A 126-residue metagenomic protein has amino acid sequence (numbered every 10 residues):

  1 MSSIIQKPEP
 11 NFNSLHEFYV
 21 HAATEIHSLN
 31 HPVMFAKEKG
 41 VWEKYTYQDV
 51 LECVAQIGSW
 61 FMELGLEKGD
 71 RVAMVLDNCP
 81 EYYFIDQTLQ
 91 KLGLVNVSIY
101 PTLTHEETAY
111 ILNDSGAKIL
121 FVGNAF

Functional and structural regions predicted by a protein language model:
M1-Y45, D49-L64, K68: N-lobe entry segment of adenylate-forming
K7, Y45-T46, A73-M74, N96-V97: A generic structural signal for short
P8, V75, L120-G123: Active-site-adjacent beta-strand anchor residues
V41, E81, H105: Flexible, glycine-rich phosphate/dinucleotide-binding loops and adjacent beta-alpha linkers at cofactor/substrate
Q48-A73, I85-Q87, L103-H105, A109 (+1 more regions): ANL superfamily AMP-binding
L76-P80, Y100: Conserved AMP-binding
K91-F126: Structural core segment of the AMP-binding/adenylate-forming
